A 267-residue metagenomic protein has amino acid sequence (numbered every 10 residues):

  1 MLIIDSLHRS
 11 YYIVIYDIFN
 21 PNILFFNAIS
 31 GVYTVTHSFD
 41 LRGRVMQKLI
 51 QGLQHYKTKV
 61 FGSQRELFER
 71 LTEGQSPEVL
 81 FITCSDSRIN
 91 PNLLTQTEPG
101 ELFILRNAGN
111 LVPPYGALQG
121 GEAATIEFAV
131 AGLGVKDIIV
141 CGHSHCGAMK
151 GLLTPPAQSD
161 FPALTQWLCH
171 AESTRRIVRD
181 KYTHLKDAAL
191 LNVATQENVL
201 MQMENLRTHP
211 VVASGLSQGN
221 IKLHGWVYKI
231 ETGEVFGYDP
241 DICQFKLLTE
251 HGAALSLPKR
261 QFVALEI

Functional and structural regions predicted by a protein language model:
H8-Y12, Y16, Y33, H37: Low-complexity, intrinsically disordered or signal/transmembrane-proximal segments
P21-V45: Short, Lys/Arg-enriched N-terminal segments with co-localized hydrophobic residues within the first ~10-30 amino acids
F39-P77, N110-K136, G147-I267: Divalent-metal-activated hydrolytic enzyme cores
T72-N90: N-terminal low-complexity or amphipathic/hydrophobic leaders
I82-C84, R106, I139-S144, H224-K229: Short beta-strand segments
R88-A108: Catalytic core of membrane glycerolipid acyltransferases/transacylases, capturing the structured, soluble-facing
